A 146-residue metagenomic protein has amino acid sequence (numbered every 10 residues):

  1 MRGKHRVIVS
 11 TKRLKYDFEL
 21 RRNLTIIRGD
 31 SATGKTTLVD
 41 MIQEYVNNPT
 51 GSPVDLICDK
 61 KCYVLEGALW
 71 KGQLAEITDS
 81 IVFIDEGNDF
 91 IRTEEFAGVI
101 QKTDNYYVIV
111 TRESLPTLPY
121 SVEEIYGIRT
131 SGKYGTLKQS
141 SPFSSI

Functional and structural regions predicted by a protein language model:
M1-Y16, T136-I146: N-terminal pre-Walker A segment at the start of P-loop NTPase domains
I27: Hydrophobic anchor at the beta1->P-loop junction of P-loop NTPases
D30: P-loop (Walker A) phosphate-binding loop of NTP-binding proteins
T33-K35: Conserved glycine(s) of the Walker
L38-D40: Post-Walker A alpha-helix
E44-D55: Post-Walker A helix-loop "phosphate-sensing" segment adjacent to the P-loop in P-loop NTPases
K71-E94: Conserved P-loop NTPase "ATPase switch" module shared by AAA+ and STAND
I100-R129: Sensor-1/coupling segment of RecA-like P-loop NTPase cores
